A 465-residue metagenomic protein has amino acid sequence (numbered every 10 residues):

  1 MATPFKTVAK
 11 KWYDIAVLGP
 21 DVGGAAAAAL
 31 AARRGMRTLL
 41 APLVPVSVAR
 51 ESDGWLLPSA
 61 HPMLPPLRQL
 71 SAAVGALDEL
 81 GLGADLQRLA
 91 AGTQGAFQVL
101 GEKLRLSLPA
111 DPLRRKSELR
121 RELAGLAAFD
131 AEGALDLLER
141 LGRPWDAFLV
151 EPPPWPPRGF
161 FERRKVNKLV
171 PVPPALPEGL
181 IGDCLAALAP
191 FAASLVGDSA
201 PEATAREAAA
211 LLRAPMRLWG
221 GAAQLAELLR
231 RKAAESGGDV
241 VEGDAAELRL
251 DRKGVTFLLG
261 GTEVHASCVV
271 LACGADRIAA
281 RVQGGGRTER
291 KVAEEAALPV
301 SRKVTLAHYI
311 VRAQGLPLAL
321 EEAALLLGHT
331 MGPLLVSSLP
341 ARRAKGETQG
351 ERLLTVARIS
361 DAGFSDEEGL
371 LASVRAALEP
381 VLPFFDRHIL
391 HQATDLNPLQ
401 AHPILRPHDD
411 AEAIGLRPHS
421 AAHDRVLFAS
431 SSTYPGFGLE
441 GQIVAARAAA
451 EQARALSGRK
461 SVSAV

Functional and structural regions predicted by a protein language model:
A2-P4, V336-V465: Conserved flavin/dinucleotide-binding core of flavoenzymes
T3-L137: N-terminal glycine-rich phosphate/pyrophosphate-binding loop and immediately adjacent elements
K11, R34, R217, E247-E351: Mid-domain catalytic core of redox enzymes that form a hydrophobic substrate pocket/lid adjacent to a catalytic redox
A26, R68, A72, Q224 (+2 more regions): Short amphipathic alpha-helical face segments that pack within enzyme cores and frequently flank/anchor catalytic
A27, R34-R37, K232-A234, G238-V241 (+4 more regions): C-terminal structured subdomain/cap of oxidoreductase catalytic cores
L70-A72, P317-L320, G363-A372: Short, conserved charged micro-motifs
V99-R121, P144-W145, A233-G237, E247-V255: Feature captures the FAD/FMN-dependent oxidoreductase FAD-binding
E139-G243: Active-site/ligand-binding neighborhood in enzyme catalytic cores
